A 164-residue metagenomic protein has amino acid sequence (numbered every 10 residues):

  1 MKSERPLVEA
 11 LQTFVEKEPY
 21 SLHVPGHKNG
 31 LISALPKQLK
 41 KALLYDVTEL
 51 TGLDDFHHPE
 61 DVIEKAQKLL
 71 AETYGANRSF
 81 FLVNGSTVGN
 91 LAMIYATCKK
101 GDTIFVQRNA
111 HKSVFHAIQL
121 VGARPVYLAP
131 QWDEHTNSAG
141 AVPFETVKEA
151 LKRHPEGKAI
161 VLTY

Functional and structural regions predicted by a protein language model:
M1-D61: N-terminal "arm"/small-domain region of PLP-dependent enzymes with the aminotransferase-like
A42-V88, N109: Conserved N-terminal alpha-helix of the aminotransferase class I/II PLP-enzyme fold
K65-L69, G89-M93, S113, V142-E149: Well-ordered alpha-helical segments embedded in enzymatic catalytic cores
R78-G101, A117: Conserved beta-loop-alpha segment that forms the PLP phosphate-binding cup at the N-terminus of a helix
V106-A123: Substrate-binding/gating loop at the entrance of the active-site cleft, primarily in PLP-dependent aminotransferase-like
Q107-R108, Y127-W132: Short beta->alpha connector loops at strand-helix junctions that form conserved, small/polar/Pro-enriched
T136-Y164: Active-site phosphate-binding strand-loop segment of PLP-dependent enzymes
